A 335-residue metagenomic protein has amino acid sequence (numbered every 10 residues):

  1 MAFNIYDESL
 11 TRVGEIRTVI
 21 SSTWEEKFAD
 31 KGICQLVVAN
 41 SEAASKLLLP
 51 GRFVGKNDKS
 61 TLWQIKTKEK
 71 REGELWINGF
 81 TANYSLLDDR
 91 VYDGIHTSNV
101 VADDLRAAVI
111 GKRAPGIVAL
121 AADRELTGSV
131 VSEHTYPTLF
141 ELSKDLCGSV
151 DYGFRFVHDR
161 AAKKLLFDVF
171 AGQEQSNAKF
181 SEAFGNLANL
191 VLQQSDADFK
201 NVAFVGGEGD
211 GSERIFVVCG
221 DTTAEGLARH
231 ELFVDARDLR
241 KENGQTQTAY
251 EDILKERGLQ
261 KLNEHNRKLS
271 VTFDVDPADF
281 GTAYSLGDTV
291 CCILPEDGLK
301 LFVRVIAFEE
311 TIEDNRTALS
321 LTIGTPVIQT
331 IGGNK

Functional and structural regions predicted by a protein language model:
M1-R17: Polar/acidic, low-complexity leader/linker segments enriched in S/T/G and N/D
R17-A44, N186-K335: An acidic/polar, Gly/Ser/Thr-rich interaction patch typically located in mid-to-C-terminal regions of proteins
K27, L36, G79, G94-L120 (+3 more regions): Amphipathic, non-transmembrane alpha-helical segments in extracytoplasmic/periplasmic proteins
S41-R124: Surface-exposed cap/loop segments at beta↔alpha junctions
L47, L87-D93, A178-S181, R316-A318 (+1 more regions): Short, charged, solvent-exposed linker or helix-capping segments at domain edges/interfaces that act as flexible hinges
E69-L86, A122-K200, F204: Short beta-strand-centered interaction patches in the first periplasmic/extracellular domains of large envelope
